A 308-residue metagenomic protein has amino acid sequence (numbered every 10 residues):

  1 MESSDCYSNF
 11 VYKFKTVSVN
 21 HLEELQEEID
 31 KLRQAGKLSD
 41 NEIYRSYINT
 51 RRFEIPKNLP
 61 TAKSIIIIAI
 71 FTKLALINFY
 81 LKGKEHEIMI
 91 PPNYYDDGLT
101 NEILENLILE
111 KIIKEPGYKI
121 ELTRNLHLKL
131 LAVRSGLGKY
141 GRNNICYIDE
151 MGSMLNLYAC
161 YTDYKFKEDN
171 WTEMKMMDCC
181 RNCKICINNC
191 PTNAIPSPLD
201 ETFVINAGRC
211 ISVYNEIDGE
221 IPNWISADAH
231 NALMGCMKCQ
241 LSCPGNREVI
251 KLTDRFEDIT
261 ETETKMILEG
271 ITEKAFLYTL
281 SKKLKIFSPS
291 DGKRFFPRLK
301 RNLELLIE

Functional and structural regions predicted by a protein language model:
M1-M177: Auxiliary alpha/beta "docking" domains used to position bulky ligands
N41-I43, I225-E308: Alpha-helical scaffold domains
N78-G83, A207, G270-I271: Short, flexible, mixed-charge acidic loops at enzyme active sites
K167-N170, T192, E220-I225: Short Cys/His-rich Zn2+-coordinating modules
W171-K175, E201, I221: Short, solvent-exposed loop/turn segments at secondary-structure boundaries
W171-T172, N182, I195: Flavin-dependent oxidoreductase catalytic cores
M177-R181, N231-A232: Short, well-ordered beta-strand elements within core beta-sheets of diverse protein domains
I185-G219, D228-T260: Iron-sulfur cluster-binding cysteine motifs and their immediate structural context in ferredoxin-like electron-transfer
